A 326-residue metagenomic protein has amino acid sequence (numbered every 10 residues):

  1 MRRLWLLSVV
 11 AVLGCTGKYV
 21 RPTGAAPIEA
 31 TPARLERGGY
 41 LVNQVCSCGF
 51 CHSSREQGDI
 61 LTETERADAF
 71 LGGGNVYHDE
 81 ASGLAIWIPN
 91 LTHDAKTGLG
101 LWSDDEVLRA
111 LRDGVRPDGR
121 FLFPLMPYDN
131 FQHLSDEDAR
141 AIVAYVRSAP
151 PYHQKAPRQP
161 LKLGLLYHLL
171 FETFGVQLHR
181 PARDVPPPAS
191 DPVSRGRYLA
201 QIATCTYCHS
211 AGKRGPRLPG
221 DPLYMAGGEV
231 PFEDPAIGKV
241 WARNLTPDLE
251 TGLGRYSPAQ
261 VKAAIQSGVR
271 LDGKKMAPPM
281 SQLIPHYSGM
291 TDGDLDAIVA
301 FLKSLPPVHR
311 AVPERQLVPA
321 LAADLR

Functional and structural regions predicted by a protein language model:
M1-L4: Positively charged n-region of N-terminal signal peptides that target proteins for export
L13-G14: C-terminal motif of bacterial Sec signal peptides marking the signal peptidase cleavage site
R21-V42, G58, E172-Q201, G215 (+1 more regions): Electrostatic cytochrome c docking/interface patches
G38, V45-R55, V107, I142 (+5 more regions): The canonical Cys-X-X-Cys-His
Y40-L41, R55-Q57, L99, D105 (+2 more regions): Hydrophobic, ordered structural segments
N43, I86-I88, F121-F123, I202 (+2 more regions): Extracytoplasmic
A69-L108, D129-E137, L223-R270, Q282-L295: Electron-transfer interface patches adjacent to heme c in soluble/periplasmic c-type cytochromes and di-/multiheme
S257-R326: C-terminal functional regions that serve as terminal interaction/effector modules
